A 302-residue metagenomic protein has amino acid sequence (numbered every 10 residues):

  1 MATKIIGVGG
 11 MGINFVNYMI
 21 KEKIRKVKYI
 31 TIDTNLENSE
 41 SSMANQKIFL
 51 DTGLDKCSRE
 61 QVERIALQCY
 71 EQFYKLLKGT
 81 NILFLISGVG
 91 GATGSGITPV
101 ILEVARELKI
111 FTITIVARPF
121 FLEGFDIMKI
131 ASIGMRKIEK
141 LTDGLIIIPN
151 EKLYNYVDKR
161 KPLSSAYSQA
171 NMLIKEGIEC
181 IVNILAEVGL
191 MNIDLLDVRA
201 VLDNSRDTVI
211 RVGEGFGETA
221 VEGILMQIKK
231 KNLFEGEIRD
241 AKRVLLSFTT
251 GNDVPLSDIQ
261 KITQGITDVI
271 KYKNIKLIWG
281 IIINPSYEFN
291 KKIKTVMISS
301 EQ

Functional and structural regions predicted by a protein language model:
M1-Q302: Tubulin/FtsZ superfamily GTPase core signature
